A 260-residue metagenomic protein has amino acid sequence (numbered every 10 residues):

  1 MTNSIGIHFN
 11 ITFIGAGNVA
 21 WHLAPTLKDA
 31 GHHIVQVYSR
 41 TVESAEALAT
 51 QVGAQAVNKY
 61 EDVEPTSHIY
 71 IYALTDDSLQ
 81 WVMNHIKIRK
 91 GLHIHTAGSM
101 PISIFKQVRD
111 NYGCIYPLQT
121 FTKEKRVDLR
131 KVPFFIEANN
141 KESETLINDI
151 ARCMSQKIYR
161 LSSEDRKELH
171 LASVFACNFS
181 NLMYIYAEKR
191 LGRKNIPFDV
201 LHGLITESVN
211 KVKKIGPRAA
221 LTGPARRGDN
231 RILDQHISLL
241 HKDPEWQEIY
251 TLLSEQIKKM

Functional and structural regions predicted by a protein language model:
M1-V57, V127: NAD(P)+-binding Rossmann beta1-loop-alpha1 motif at the extreme N-terminus of oxidoreductases
F9, H32-H33, A54-Q55, G91-L92 (+3 more regions): A structural micro-motif
H22, A47, W81-V82, I104 (+2 more regions): Phosphate- and divalent-cation-binding pockets in alpha/beta enzyme and binding domains that engage nucleotide-derived
Y38, I71, S173-A176, S180 (+2 more regions): Amphipathic, non-transmembrane alpha-helical scaffold segments
V42-E46, T50-R126: Rossmann-like NAD(P)(H) cofactor-binding subdomain of soluble oxidoreductases
S44, L48-Q51, N111, R126-E168 (+1 more regions): Internal alpha-helical scaffold of NAD(P)-dependent oxidoreductase catalytic cores
T206-M260: Interdomain hinge/lid region at the active-site interface of Rossmann-like NAD(P)-dependent oxidoreductases
